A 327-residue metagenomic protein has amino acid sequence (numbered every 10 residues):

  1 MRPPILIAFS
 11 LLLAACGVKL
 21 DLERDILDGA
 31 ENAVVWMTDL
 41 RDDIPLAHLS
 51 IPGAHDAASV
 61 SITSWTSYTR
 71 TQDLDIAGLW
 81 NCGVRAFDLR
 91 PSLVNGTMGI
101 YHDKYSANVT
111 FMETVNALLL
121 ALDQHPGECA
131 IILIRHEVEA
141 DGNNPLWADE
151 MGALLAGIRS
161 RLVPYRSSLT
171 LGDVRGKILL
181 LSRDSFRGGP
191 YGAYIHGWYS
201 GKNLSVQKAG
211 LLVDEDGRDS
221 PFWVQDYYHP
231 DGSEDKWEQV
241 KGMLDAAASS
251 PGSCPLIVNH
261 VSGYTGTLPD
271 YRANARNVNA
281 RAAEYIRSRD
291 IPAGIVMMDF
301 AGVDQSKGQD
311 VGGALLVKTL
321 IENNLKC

Functional and structural regions predicted by a protein language model:
M1-P4: Positively charged n-region of N-terminal signal peptides that target proteins for export
L6-A14: Bacterial N-terminal signal peptides
C16-V84, N95-Q124, C129, G189 (+1 more regions): Long, acidic (Asp/Glu-rich), low-complexity accessory segments flanking structured domains
R90, I132, L180, V296: Conserved, mostly hydrophobic/aromatic
P91, G142, P269: A cross-family signal for N-terminal binding/gating loops and helix N-caps that shape access to the active site
L93, P126-D141: Active-site groove signature of glycoside hydrolases
P145-L155, Y191-S200, G308-I321: Short, aromatic/basic amphipathic alpha-helical patches
G157-D290: Surface-exposed substrate-engagement region within the catalytic domains of secreted or surface-exposed extracellular
